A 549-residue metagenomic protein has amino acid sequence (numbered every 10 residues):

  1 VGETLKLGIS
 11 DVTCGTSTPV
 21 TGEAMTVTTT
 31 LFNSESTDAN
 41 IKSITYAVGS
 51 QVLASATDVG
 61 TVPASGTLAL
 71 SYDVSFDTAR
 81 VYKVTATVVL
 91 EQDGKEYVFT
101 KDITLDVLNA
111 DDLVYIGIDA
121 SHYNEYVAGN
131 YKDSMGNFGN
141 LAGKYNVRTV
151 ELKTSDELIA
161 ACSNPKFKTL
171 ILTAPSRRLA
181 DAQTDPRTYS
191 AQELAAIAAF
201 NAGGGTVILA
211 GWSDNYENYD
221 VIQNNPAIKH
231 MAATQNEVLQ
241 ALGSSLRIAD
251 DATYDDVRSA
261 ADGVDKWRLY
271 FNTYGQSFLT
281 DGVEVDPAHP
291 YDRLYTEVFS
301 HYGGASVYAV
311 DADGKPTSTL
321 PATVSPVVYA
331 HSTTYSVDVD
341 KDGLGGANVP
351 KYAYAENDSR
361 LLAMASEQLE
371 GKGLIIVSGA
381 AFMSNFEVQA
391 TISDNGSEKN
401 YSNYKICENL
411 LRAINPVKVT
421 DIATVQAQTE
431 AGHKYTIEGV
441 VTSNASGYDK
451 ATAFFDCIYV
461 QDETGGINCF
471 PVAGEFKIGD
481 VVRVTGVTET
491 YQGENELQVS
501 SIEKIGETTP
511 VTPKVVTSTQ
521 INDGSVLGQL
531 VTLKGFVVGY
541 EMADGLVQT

Functional and structural regions predicted by a protein language model:
G2-I9, T509: Proline/serine/threonine-rich low-complexity linkers at boundaries of modular beta-sandwich domains
T16-E23, P63, Q428-G432, S525-L527: Short, solvent-exposed loop/linker segments at the N-terminal edge of repeated beta-sheet extracellular domains
P19-V20, S36-I41: Short acidic/proline- and small/hydrophobic-mixed sequence motifs that coincide with surface turns and coil-to-beta
G22, T78-Y82: Short tyrosine-centred short linear motifs in exposed loops/low-complexity segments
N33, V81, V89-K418: Short, surface-exposed patches at the edges or C-terminal ends of soluble domains, predominantly
V59-T67, F476: Short proline/glycine- and polar residue-rich coil/turn motifs
L70-T78: Short, hydrophobic beta-strand segments
V417-T549: OB-fold single-stranded nucleic acid-binding module
